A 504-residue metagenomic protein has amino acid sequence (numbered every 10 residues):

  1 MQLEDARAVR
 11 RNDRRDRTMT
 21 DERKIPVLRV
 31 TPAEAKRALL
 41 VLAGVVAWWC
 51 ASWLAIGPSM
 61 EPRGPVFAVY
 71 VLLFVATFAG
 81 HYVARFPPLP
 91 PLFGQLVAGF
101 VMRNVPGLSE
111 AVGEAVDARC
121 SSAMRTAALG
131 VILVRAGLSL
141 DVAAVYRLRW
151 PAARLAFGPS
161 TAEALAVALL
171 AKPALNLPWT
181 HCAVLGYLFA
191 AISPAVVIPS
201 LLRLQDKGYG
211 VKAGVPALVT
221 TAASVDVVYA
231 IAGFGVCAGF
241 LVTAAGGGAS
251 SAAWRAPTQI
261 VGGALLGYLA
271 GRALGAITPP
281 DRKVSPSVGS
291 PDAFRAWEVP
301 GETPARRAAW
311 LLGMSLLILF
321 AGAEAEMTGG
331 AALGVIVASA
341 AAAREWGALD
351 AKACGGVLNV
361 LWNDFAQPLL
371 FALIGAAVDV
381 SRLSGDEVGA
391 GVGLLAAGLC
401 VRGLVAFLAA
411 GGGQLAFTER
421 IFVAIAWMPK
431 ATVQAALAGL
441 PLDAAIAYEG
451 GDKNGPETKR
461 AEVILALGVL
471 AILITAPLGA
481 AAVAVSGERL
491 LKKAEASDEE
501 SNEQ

Functional and structural regions predicted by a protein language model:
Q2-K24, V288-A293, A494-Q504: Non-transmembrane, juxtamembrane loop and terminal tail segments of multi-pass eukaryotic membrane proteins
P26-L42, P88-P91, T303-A305: N-terminal membrane topogenic signal
A43-W53, F74-H81, G99-N104, F234-A238 (+5 more regions): Hydrophobic core segments of alpha-helical transmembrane domains in multi-pass membrane transport and ion-translocation
A55-E61, V83-P90, G99-P151, T278-G393 (+1 more regions): Membrane-interface junctions of multi-pass transporters
S59-L73, D117-L133, T180-S193, R255-L269 (+2 more regions): Structural signature of hydrophobic alpha-helical transmembrane segments
V75-F86, G107-V112, V142-G210, A273-A276 (+1 more regions): Transmembrane alpha-helices that form the ion-translocation and gating core of multi-pass ion transport proteins
Q95-P106, R154-A168, T221-A232, P304-F320 (+2 more regions): Small-residue-rich segments of transmembrane alpha-helices in multi-pass membrane proteins, especially helix faces
D141-R147, I198-T221, V225-V261, V284: Alpha-helical transmembrane bundle and helix-membrane interface signal in multi-pass integral membrane proteins
